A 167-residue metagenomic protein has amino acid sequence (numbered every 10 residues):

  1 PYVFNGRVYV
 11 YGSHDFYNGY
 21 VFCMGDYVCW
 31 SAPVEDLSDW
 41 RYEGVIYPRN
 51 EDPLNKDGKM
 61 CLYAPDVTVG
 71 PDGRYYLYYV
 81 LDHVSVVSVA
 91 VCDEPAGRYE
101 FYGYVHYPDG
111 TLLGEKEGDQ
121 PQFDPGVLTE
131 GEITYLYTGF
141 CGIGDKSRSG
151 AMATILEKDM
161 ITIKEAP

Functional and structural regions predicted by a protein language model:
P1-P167: Carbohydrate-active catalytic/glycan-binding domains of CAZyme proteins, especially the secreted or lumenal ectodomains
